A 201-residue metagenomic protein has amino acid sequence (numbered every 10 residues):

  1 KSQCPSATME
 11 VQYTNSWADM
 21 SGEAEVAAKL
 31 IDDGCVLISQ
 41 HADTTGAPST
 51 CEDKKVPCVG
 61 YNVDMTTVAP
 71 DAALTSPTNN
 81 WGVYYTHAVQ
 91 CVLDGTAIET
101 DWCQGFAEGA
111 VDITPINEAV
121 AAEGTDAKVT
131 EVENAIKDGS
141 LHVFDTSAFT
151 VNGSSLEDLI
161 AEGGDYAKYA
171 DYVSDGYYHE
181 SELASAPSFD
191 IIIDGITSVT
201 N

Functional and structural regions predicted by a protein language model:
K1-N201: A residue-level marker of the well-folded mature domains of exported/periplasmic proteins
